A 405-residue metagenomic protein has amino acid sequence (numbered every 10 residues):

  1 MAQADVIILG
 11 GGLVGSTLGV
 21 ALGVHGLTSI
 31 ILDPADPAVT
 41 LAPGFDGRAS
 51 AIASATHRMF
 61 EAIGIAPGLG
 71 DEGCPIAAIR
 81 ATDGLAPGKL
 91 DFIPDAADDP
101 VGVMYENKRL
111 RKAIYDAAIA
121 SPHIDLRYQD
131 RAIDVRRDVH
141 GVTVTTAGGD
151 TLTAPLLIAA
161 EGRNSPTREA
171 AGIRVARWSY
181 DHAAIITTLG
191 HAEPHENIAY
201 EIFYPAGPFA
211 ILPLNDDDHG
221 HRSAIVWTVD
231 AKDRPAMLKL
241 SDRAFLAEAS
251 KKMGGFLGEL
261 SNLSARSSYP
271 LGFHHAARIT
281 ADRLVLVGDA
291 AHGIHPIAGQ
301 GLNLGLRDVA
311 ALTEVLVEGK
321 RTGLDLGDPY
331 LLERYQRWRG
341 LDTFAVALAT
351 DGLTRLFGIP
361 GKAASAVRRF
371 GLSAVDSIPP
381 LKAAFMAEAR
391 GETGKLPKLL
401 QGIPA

Functional and structural regions predicted by a protein language model:
A2, E61-A62, L69-A170, W178-A183 (+1 more regions): Conserved N-terminal helical subregion
A4-I31: N-terminal Rossmann-like FAD-binding beta1-loop-alpha1 element of flavoenzymes
V14, P37, N164: Conserved Rossmann-like nucleotide-cofactor binding loop
G23-D46: Glycine-rich FAD pyrophosphate-binding loop
D46-G70: N-terminal glycine-rich dinucleotide-binding loop that anchors FAD/FMN and/or NAD(P) in oxidoreductases
F60, G141-T145, D150-T151, L156-E259 (+1 more regions): Conserved FAD-binding catalytic core of PHBH/FMO-like flavoproteins
P235-Y330: FAD/FMN-dependent oxidoreductases across multiple families
E314-A405: C-terminal helical "tail/cap" subdomain of flavin- and related membrane-associated enzymes
